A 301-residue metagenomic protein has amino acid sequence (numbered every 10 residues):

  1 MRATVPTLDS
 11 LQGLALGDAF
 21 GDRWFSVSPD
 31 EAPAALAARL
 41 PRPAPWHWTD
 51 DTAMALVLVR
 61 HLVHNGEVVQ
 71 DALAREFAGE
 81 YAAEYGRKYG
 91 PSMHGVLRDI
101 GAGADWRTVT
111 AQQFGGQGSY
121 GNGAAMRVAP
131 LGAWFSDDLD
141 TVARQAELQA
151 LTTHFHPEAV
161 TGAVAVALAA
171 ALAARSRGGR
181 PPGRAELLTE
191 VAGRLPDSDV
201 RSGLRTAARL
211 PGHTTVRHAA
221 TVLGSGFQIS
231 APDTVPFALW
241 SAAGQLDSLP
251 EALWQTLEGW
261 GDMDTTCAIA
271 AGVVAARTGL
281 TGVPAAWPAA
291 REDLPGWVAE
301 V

Functional and structural regions predicted by a protein language model:
M1-V301: Structured, active/binding-site neighborhoods that engage oxygen-rich ligands
